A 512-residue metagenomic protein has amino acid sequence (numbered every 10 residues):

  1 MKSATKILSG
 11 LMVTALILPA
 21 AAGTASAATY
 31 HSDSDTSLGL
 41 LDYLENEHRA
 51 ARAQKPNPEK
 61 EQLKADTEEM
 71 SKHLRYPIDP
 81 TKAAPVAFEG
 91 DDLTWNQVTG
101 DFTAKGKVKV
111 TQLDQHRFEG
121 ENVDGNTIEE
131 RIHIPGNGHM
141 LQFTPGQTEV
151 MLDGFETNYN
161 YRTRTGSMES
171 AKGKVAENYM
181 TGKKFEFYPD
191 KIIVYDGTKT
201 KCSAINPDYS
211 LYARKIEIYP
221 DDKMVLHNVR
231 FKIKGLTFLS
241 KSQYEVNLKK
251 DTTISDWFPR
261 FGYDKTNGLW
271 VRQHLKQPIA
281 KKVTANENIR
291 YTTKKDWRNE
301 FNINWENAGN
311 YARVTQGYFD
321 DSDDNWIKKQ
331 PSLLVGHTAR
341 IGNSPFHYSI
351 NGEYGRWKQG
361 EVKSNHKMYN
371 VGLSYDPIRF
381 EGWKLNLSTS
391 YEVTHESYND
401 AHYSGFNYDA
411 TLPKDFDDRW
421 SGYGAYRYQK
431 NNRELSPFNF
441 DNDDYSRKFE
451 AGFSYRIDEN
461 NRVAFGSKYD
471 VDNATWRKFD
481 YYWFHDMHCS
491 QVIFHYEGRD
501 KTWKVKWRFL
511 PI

Functional and structural regions predicted by a protein language model:
M1-S26: Gram-negative bacterial Sec-dependent N-terminal signal peptides
A15, H395-S397, H488: Short, flexible helical or helix-coil boundary motifs
A22-T29, E497, K501: Boundary at the C-terminal end of the N-terminal hydrophobic targeting segment
A28-A308, R313-I327, L334, K363 (+5 more regions): Structural signature for solvent-exposed beta-strand/loop edge elements and short helix-capping sites, enriched
F88, V110, A285-E287, I303 (+9 more regions): Hydrophobic beta-strand residues in large extracellular and virion-surface proteins
I279-V283, E306-Y311, R340-Y348, D376-N386 (+2 more regions): Short loop/turn motifs that connect adjacent beta-strands in outer-membrane beta-barrel proteins
T315-P413, Y426-N431, K468: Transmembrane beta-strand segments of outer-membrane beta-barrel domains in Gram-negative and organellar OMPs
Y481-I512: Outer-membrane beta-barrel "beta-signal"
